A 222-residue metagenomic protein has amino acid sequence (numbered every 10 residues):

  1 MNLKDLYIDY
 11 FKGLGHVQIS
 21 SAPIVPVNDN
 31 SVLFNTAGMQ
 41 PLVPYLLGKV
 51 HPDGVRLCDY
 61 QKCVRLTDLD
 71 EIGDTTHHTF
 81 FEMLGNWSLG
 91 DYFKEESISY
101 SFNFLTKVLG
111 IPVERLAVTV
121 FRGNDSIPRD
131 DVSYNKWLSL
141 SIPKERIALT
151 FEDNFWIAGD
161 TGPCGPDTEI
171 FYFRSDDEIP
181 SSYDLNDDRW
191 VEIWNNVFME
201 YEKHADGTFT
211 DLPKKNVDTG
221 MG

Functional and structural regions predicted by a protein language model:
M1-M221: Alpha-helical segments
